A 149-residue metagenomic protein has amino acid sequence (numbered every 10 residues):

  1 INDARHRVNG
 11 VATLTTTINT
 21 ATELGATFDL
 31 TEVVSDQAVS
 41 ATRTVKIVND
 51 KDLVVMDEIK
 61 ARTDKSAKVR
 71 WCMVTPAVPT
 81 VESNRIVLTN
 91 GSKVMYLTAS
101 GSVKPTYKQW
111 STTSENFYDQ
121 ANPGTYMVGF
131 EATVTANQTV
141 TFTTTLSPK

Functional and structural regions predicted by a protein language model:
I1-K149: CBM-like, beta-strand-rich accessory domains located in the C-terminal region of large, secreted polysaccharide-active
